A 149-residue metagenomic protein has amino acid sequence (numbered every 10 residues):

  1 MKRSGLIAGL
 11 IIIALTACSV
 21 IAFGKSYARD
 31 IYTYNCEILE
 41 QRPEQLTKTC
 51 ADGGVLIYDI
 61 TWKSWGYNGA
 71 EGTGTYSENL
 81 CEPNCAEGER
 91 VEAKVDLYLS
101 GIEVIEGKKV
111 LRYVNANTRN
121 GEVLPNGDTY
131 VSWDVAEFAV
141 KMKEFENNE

Functional and structural regions predicted by a protein language model:
M1-S4: Positively charged n-region of N-terminal signal peptides that target proteins for export
L6-T16: Sec-dependent N-terminal signal peptides
C18-Y32: C-terminal region of N-terminal signal peptides and the immediate post-cleavage residues of exported proteins
T33-C50: Extracellular/luminal recognition modules and glycoprotein regions
T47-K109: Mature extracytoplasmic domains of secretory-pathway proteins
E87-E149: Helix-rich interaction surfaces within compact, conserved domain-sized segments that mediate assembly or partner
